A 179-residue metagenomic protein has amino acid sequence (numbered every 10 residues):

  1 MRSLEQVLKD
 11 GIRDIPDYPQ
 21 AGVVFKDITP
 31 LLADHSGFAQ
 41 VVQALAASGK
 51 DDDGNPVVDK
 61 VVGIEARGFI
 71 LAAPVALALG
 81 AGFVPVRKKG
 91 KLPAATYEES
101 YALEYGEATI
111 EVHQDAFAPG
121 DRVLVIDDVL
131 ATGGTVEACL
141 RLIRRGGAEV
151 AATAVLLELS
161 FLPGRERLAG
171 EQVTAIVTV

Functional and structural regions predicted by a protein language model:
M1-I126, L130-V179: PRPP-associated nucleotide enzymes
